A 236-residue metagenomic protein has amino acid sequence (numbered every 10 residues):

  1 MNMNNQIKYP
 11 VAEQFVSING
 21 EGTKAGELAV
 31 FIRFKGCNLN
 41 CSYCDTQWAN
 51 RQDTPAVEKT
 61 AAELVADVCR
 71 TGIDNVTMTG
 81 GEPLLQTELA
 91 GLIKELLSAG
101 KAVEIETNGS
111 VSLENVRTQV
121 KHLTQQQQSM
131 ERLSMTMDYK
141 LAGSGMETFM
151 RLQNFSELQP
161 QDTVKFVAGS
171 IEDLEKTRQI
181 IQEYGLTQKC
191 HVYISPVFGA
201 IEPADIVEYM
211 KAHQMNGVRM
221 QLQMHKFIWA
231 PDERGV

Functional and structural regions predicted by a protein language model:
M1-K35, L39-Y43, Q47-W48, H213-R219 (+2 more regions): Flexible, acidic/Gly-rich N-terminal and inter-domain linker regions that tether and position cofactor-handling modules
Y9-V16, L28-A29, N40-R132: Conserved Radical SAM active-site core
K35-N38, L64-V65, F149-M150, Q179: Short hydrophobic/aromatic-rich motifs at helix boundaries and adjacent loops
L84-V236: Conserved AdoMet/S-adenosylmethionine-binding subsite of the radical SAM
